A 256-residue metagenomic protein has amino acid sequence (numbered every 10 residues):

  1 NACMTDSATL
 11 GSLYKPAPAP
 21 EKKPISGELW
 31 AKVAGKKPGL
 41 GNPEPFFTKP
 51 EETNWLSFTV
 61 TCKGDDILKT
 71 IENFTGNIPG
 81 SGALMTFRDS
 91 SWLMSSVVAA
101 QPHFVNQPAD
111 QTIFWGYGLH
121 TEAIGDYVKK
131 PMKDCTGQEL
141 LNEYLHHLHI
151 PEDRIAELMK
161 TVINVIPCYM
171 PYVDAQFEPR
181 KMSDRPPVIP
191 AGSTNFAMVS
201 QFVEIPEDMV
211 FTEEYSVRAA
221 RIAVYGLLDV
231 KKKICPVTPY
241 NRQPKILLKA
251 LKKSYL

Functional and structural regions predicted by a protein language model:
N1-Y240: C-terminal segments that line or cap access tunnels to active or ligand-binding sites in enzymes and enzyme-associated
R242-L256: Acidic, Ser/Thr-rich low-complexity intrinsically disordered segments
